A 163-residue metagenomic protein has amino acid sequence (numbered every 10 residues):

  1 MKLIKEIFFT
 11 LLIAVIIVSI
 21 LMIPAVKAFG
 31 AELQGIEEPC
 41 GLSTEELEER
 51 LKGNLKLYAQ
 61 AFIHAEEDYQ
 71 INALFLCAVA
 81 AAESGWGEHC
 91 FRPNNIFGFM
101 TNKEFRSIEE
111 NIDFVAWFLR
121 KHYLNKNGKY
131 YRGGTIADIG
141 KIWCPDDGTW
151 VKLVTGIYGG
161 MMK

Functional and structural regions predicted by a protein language model:
K2-C77, A81, W86-K163: Catalytic cores of secreted/periplasmic lytic hydrolases that degrade extracellular macromolecules
